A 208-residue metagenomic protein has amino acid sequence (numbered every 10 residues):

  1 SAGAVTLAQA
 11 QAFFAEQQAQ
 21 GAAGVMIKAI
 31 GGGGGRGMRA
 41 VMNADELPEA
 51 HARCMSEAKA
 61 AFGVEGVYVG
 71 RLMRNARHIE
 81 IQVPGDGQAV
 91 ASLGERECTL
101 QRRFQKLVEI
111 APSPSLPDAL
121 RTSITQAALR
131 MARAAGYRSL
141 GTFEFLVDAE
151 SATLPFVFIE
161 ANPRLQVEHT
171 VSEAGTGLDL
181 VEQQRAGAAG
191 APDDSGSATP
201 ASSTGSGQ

Functional and structural regions predicted by a protein language model:
S1-I30, G35-G37: A conserved helix-loop-beta module that forms one wall/lid of the active-site cleft in ATP-utilizing catalytic domains
G24, G34, V41-Q208: ATP-dependent carboxylate activation and anion-phosphoryl transfer catalytic cores that bind Mg-ATP to form
